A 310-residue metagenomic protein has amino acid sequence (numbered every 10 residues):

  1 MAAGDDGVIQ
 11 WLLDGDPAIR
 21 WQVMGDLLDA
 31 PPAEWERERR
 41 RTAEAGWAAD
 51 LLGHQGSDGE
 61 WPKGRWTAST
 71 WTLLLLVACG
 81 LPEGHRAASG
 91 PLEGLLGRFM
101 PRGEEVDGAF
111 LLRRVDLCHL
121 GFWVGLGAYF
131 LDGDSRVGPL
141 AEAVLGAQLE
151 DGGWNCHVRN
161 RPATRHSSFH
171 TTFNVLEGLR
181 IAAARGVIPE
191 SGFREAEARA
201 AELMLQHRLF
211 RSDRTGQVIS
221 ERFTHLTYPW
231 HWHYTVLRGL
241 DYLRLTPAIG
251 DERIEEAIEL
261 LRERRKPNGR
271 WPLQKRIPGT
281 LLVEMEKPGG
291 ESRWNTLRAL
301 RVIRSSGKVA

Functional and structural regions predicted by a protein language model:
M1-A310: Preference for long, amphipathic alpha-helical scaffolds in soluble/luminal domains and all-alpha bundles
